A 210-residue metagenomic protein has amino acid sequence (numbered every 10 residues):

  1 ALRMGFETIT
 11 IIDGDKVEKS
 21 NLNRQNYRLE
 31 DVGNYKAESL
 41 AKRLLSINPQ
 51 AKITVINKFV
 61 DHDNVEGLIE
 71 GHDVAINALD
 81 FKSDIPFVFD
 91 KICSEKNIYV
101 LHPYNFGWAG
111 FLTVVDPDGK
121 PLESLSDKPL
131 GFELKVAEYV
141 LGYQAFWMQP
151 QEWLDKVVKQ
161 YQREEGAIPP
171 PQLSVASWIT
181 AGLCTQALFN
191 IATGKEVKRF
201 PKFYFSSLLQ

Functional and structural regions predicted by a protein language model:
A1: Aromatic pocket-lining residues of Rossmann-like dinucleotide-binding sites
F6-N48: Glycine-rich phosphate-binding loop and adjoining beta1-alpha1-beta2 segment of Rossmann-like nucleotide-binding folds
E7, Q50-K52, Y99: Residue-level detector of anion-binding/catalytic polar loops
V32-Y35, D84, A176-L183: Conserved active-site and cofactor/substrate-binding residues in soluble primary-metabolism enzymes
A37-V74, A78-P86: A structured beta-alpha segment of the ubiquitous adenosine-cofactor-binding alpha/beta core
G71-V175, L209-Q210: E1/E1-like adenylate-forming module used to activate ubiquitin-like modifiers and sulfur-carrier proteins
Q172-A192: Mid-domain beta-loop-alpha active-site segment that forms a flexible, acidic cofactor/metal-binding surface
N190-Q210: Phosphate-binding loop/pocket of nucleotide- and phosphate-handling active sites
